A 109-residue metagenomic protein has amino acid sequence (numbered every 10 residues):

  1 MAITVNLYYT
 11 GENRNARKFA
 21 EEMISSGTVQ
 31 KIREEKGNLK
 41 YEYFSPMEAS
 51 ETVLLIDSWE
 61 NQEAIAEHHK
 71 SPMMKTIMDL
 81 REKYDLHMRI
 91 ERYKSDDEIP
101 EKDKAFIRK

Functional and structural regions predicted by a protein language model:
A2-V5, M23, D103-K109: Terminal, compositionally biased segments used for targeting/anchoring and flexible tails
I3-T10, E42-S71: Short, well-ordered beta-strand segments in beta-rich or mixed alpha/beta enzyme and ligand-binding folds
V5, G37-L39, L86: A generic structural signal for short beta-strands and their flanking turns/coil linkers
G11-N13, N61, K94-D97: Non-catalytic surface loops within mature trypsin-like serine protease
N15-K40, M73-T76: Short amphipathic alpha-helical segments
M23, H68-H69, M78-R81: Short, flexible helix/strand-to-coil boundary loops that buttress conserved ligand/catalytic motifs in alpha/beta
Y43-E51, T76-K109: Glycine-rich beta-strand-turn "strand-cap" elements at beta-sheet edges
